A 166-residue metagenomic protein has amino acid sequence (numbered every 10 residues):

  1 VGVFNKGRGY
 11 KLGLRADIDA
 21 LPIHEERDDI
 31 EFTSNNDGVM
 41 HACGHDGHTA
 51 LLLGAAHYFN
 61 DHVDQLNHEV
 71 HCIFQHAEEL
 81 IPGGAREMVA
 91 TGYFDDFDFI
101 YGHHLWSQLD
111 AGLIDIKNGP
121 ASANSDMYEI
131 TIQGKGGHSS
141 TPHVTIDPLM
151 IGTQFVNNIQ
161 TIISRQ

Functional and structural regions predicted by a protein language model:
V1-G9: A non-catalytic alpha/beta surface segment that caps or lines the substrate-entry region of metallo-dependent hydrolase
G2-V3, V39-H41: Generic recognition of long tandem-repeat/solenoid scaffolds
G9-K11, E69: Conserved catalytic motifs of the protein kinase core domain
L21-H24, D28-M40, D46-G47, F59 (+1 more regions): Histidine/acidic-residue-rich, glycine-tolerant segments that coordinate divalent metal ions
T49-A56: DPxDG-like acidic metal-binding loop motif
